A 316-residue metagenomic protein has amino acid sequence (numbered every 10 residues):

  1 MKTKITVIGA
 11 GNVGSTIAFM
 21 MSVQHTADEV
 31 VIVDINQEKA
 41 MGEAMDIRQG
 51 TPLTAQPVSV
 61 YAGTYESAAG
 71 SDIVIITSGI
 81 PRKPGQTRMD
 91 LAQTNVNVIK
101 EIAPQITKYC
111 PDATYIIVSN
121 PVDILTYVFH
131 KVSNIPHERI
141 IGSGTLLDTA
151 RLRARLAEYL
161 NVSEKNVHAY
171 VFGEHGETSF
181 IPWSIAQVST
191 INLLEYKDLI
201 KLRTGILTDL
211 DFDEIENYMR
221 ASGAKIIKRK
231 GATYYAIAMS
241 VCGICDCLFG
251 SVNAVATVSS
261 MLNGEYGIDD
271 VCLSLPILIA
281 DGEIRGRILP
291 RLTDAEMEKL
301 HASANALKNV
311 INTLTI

Functional and structural regions predicted by a protein language model:
M1-I5: Extreme N-terminal starter segment of soluble prokaryotic enzymes
A10-G11: Glycine-rich Rossmann-fold phosphate-binding loop(s) that bind the pyrophosphate of adenine dinucleotide cofactors
G14-S15: N-terminal Rossmann-fold NAD(P) dinucleotide-binding loop
V33-S71, Q86, K308-I316: Conserved N-terminal Rossmann-fold NAD(P) cofactor-binding segment
P52-A113: Rossmann-like NAD(P)-binding element
T87-R153: Rossmann-like NAD(P)(H) cofactor-binding subdomain of soluble oxidoreductases
I135-R139, T149-I316: C-terminal substrate-binding/catalytic lobe of Rossmann-fold NAD(P)-dependent dehydrogenases
